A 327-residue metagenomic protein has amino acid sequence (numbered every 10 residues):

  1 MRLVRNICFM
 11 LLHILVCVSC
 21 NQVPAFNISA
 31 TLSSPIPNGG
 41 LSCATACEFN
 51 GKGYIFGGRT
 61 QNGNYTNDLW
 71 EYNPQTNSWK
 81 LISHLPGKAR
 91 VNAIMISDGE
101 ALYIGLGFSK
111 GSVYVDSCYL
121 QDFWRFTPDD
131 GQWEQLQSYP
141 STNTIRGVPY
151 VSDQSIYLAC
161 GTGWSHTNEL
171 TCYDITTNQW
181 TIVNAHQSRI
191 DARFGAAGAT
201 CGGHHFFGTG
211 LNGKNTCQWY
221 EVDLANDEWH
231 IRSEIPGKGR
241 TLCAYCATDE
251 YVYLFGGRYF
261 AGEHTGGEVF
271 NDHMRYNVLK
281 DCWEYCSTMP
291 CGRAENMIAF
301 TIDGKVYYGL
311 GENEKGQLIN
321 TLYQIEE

Functional and structural regions predicted by a protein language model:
M1-I28: Bacterial Sec-dependent N-terminal signal peptides
C20-E327: Kelch-like beta-propeller repeat domains
